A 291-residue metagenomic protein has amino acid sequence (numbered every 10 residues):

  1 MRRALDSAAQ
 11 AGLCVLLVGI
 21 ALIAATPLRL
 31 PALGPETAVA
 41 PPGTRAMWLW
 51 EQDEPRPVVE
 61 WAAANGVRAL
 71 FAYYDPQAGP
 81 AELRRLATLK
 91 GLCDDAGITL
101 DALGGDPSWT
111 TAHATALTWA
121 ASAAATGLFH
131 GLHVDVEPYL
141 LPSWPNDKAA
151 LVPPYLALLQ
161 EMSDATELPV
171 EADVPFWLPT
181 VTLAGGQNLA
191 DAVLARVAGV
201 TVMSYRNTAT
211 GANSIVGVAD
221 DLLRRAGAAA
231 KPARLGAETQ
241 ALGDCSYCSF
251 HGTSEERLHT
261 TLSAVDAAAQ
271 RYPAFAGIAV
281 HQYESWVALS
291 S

Functional and structural regions predicted by a protein language model:
M1-L17: N-terminal Sec-pathway targeting helices
P27-P76, A172-F176, I278-W286: Boundary/entry segment of secreted carbohydrate-active catalytic domains
L49-A64, T111-A125, V181-V193, I215 (+1 more regions): Short, acidic/polar
W50, T99-A112, Y155-G185, A230-A241 (+1 more regions): Aromatic-lined carbohydrate-recognition surfaces of secreted/lumenal glycan-active proteins
F71-P76, W119-V152, A276-V280: Active-site groove signature of glycoside hydrolases
A72, H130, V136-L140, G186-I215: Aromatic- and acid-rich polysaccharide-binding/catalytic face of secreted or lumenal carbohydrate-active enzymes
A72-G105, N146-A172: Aromatic-lined substrate-binding rim segments of carbohydrate-active enzymes
K231-S291: Substrate-binding cleft of secreted/luminal carbohydrate-active enzymes
